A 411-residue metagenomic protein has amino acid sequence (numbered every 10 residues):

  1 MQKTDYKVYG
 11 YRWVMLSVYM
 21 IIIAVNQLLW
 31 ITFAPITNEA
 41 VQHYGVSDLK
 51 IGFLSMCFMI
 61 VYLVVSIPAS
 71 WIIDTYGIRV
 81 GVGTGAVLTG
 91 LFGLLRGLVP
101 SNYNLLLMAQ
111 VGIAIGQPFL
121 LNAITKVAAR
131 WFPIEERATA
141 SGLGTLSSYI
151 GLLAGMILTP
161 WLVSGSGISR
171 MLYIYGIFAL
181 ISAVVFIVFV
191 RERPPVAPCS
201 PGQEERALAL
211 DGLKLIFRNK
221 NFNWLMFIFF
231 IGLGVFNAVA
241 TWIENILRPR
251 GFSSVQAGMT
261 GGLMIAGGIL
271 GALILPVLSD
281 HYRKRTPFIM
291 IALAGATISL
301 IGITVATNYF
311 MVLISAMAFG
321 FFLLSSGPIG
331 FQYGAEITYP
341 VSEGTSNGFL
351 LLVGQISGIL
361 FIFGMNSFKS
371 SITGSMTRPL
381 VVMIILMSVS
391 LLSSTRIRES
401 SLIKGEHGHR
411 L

Functional and structural regions predicted by a protein language model:
Q2-Y9, R193-L225, L411: Juxtamembrane intracellular "pre-TM" segments in multi-pass secondary transporters
F33-A34, N219-A272: Extracytoplasmic gate region of multi-pass secondary transporters
V64-N102: Conserved MFS/SLC helix-loop-helix module at the cytosolic interface between two early adjacent transmembrane helices
V65-G77, G271-R283, K369: Helix-to-loop junctions at the C-terminal end of transmembrane segments in multipass secondary transporters
N102-L105, L143-P194: Helix-loop-helix hairpin linking two adjacent transmembrane segments in secondary transporters
A109-S148: Cytoplasmic helix-loop-helix junction between adjacent transmembrane helices in 12-TM secondary transporters
R283-G330: C-terminal transmembrane helical hairpin of 12-TM major facilitator-type secondary transporters
A335-I372: A late C-terminal transmembrane helix in Major Facilitator Superfamily
